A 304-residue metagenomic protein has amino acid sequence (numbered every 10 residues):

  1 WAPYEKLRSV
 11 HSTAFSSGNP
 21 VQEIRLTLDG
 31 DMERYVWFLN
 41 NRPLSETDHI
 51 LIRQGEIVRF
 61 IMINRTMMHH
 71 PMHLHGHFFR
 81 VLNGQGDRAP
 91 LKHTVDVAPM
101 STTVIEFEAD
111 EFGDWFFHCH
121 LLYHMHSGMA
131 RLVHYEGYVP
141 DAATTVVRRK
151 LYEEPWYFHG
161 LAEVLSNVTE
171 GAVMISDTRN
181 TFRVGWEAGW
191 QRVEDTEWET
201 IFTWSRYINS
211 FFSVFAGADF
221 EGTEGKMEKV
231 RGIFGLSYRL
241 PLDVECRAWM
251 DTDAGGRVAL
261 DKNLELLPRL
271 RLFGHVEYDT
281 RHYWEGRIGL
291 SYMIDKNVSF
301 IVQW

Functional and structural regions predicted by a protein language model:
W1-W156, E170: Copper-binding active sites and cupredoxin-like electron-transfer domains, recognizing His/Cys-rich ligand loops
Q54, N64-T66, P99, A109-E111 (+6 more regions): Short loop/turn positions at the edges of beta-strands in beta-sheet-rich folds
W115, T169, R179-V184, I208-F215 (+3 more regions): Repeated loop/turn-to-beta-strand initiation elements of outer-membrane beta-barrel proteins
H120, L161-L165, R183-E187, S213-D219 (+5 more regions): Transmembrane beta-strands of outer-membrane beta-barrel proteins
Y135-T200, R206, G232: Outer-membrane beta-barrel initiation region
V139-P140, W284-W304: Predominantly the C-terminal beta-signal and adjacent terminal strand-loop region of outer-membrane beta-barrel
A162-E170, G189-E199, I208, F220-V230 (+3 more regions): Solvent-exposed loop/turn segments connecting transmembrane beta-strands in outer-membrane beta-barrel proteins
G171-I175, F202-R206, A216-A218, G232-Y238 (+3 more regions): Residues on the lipid-exposed face of transmembrane beta-strands in outer-membrane beta-barrel proteins
